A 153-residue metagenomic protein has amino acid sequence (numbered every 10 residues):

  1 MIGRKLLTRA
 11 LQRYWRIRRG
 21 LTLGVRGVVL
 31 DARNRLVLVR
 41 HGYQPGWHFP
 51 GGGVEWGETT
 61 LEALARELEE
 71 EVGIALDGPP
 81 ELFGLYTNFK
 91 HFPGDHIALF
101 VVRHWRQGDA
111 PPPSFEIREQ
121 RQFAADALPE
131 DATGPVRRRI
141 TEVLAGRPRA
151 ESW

Functional and structural regions predicted by a protein language model:
M1-R26: Acidic, metal-coordinating catalytic segment for phosphate/diphosphate chemistry, firing primarily on the Nudix
R9-L11, A145-W153: Acidic/histidine-enriched, glycine/proline-rich intrinsically disordered or flexible terminal extensions
L23-V25, N34, D95-A98, R118: Change "...and in nucleic-acid phosphodiester-cleaving endonucleases..." to "...and in nucleic-acid processing enzymes
V29, L99-R103, Q122: Short, well-ordered beta-strand micro-motif
D31-E71: Conserved Nudix-box catalytic region and its N-terminal flanking loop in Nudix hydrolases and closely related
A75-G84: A short coil-to-beta-strand element that immediately follows conserved catalytic motifs
Y86-D109, V136-R139, V143, R147: Active-site-adjacent beta-strand/loop module that shapes the phosphate/pyrophosphate-binding cleft
P111-L144: NUDIX/MutT-family hydrolases
